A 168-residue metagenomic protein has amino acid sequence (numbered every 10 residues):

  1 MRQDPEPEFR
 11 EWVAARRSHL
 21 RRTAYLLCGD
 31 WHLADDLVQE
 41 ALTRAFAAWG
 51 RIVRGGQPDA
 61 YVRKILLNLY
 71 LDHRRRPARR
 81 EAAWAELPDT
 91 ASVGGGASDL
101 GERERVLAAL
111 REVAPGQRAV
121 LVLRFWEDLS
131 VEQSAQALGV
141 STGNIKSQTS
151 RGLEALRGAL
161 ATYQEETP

Functional and structural regions predicted by a protein language model:
M1-R22, H32: A short, charge-rich alpha-helical start-of-domain segment used by transcription regulators
R2-Q3, E40-Q57, R76-A78: Sigma70-family region 2
R2-Q3, P7-E8, L100, Q136-A137 (+1 more regions): C-terminal edge and immediately downstream basic/flexible tail or linker adjoining helix-turn-helix-like DNA-binding
R21, W31-A48: Conserved RNAP core-binding helix
D36-T43, G56-N68: Structural recognition of an alpha-helix C-terminal capping motif at a helix-to-coil junction
V53-R54, K64-A85, S98-D99: Arg/Lys-rich amphipathic alpha helix in sigma70-family domain 2
L67, L71, L138-T162: DNA-recognition helix of helix-turn-helix
V120-R124: A short pre-motif secondary-structure segment
